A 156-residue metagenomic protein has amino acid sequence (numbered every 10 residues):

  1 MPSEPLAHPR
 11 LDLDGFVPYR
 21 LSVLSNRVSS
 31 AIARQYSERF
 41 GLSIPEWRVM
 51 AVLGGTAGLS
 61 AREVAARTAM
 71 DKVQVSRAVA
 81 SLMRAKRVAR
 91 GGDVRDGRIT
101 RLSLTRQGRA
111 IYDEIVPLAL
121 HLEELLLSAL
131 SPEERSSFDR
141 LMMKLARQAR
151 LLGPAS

Functional and structural regions predicted by a protein language model:
M1-F40, S156: N-terminal leader segment of winged-helix/HTH proteins
M1-R10, E133-S156: C-terminal regulatory/oligomerization modules of transcriptional regulators
E38, A66, R84: Alpha-helical residues within the helix-turn-helix
V49-M50: Short alpha-helical "packing" element that flanks the helix-turn-helix/winged-helix DNA-binding module
T56-S60: Short capping segments at the starts of secondary-structure elements
A61-R62, V73, A80: Residues within helix-turn-helix
A80-M143: Charged, amphipathic alpha-helical coiled-coil/dimerization segments
